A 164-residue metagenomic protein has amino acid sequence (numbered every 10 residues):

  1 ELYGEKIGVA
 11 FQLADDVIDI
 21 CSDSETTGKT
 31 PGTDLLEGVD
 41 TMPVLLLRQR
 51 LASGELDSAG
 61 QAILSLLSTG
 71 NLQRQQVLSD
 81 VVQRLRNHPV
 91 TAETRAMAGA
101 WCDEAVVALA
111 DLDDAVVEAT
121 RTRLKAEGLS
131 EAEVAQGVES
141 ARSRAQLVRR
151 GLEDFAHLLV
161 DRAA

Functional and structural regions predicted by a protein language model:
E1-A164: All-alpha prenyltransferase/terpene-synthase fold signal
